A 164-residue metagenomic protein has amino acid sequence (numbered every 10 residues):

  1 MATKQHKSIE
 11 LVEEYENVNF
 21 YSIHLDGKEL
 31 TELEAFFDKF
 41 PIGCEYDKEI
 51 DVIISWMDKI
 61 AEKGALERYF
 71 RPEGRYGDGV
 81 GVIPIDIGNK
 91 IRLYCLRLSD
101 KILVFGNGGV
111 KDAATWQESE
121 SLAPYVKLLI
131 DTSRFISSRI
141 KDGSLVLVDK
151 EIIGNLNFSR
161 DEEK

Functional and structural regions predicted by a protein language model:
M1-N89, D112-K164: Basic, Lys/Arg-enriched alpha-helical interface segments
K90-L96: Short acidic loop-to-beta-strand element that houses the catalytic metal-binding Asp/Glu of nuclease active sites
L96-F105: Active-site beta-strand-loop-beta-strand hairpin of nuclease catalytic cores that positions key catalytic residues
G106-D112: Acidic/polar active-site rim loop that often engages polyanionic ligands
